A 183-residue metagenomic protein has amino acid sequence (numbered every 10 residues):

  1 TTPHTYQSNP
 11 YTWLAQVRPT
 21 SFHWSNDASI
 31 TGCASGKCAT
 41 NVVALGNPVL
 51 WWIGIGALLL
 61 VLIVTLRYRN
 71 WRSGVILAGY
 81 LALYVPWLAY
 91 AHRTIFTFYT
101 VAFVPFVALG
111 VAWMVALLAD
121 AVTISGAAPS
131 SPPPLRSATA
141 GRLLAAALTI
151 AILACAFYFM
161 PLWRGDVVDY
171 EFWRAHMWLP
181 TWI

Functional and structural regions predicted by a protein language model:
T1-R18, V168-W178: Aromatic-rich transmembrane-lumenal/periplasmic boundary elements in polytopic membrane proteins
T5-S8, V17-S73: Membrane-interface anchor segments at the N-terminal boundary of transmembrane helices in multi-pass membrane enzymes
I63-R69, M114-A121: Transmembrane alpha-helical segments of multipass membrane enzymes and assembly factors that act on membrane-embedded
V64, Y80-I95: Transmembrane-helix signature of polytopic, lipid-linked glycan biosynthesis machinery
S73-L77, L144-A146: Hydrophobic alpha-helical transmembrane segments
L88-V101, L162-V167: Membrane-interface catalytic loops of GT-C/OST-like multi-pass glycosylation enzymes that act
T94-A116: Hydrophobic/aromatic-rich transmembrane helices and adjacent perimembrane loops
L117-I183: Transmembrane helical bundles and short interhelical boundary loops of multi-pass, membrane-embedded
